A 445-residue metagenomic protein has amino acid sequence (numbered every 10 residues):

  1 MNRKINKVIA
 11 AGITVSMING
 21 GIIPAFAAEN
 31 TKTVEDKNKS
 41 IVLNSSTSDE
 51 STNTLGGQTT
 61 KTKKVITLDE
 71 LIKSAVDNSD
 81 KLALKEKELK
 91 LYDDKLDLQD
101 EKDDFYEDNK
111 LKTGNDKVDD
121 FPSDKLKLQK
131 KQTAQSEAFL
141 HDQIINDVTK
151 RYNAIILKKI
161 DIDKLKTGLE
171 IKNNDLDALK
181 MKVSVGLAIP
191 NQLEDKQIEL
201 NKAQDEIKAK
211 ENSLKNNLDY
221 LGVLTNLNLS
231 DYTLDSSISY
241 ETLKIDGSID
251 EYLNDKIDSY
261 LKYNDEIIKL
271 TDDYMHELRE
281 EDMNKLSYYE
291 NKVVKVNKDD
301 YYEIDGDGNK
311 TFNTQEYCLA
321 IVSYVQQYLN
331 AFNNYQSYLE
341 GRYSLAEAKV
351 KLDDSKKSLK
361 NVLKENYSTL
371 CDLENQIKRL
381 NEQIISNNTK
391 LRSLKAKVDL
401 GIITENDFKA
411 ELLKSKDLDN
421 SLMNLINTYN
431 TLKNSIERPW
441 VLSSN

Functional and structural regions predicted by a protein language model:
M1-A28: Sec-dependent N-terminal signal peptides of Gram-positive bacterial secreted proteins and lipoproteins
I5, E101, E137, Q143-K292 (+3 more regions): Periplasmic alpha-helical coiled-coil/stalk elements that build and connect Gram-negative outer-membrane
V8, A28-K150: Short flexible linkers and secondary-structure junctions
N30-T60, L68, S136, N228 (+3 more regions): Acidic, low-complexity, intrinsically disordered peripheral segments
L68-N78, D116-D120, K127, L227-Y335: Amphipathic alpha-helical coiled-coil scaffold segments and their short linker/junction regions
A83-K87, G114-S136, N191, D195 (+1 more regions): Sec/SRP-type N-terminal targeting helices
K87, Y92-Q99, L140, D147-I162 (+2 more regions): Amphipathic alpha-helical coiled-coil segments
Y92, D119-P122, L126, T133 (+3 more regions): Charged, solvent-exposed structural "stalk/scaffold" segments of large extracytoplasmic/peripheral assemblies
